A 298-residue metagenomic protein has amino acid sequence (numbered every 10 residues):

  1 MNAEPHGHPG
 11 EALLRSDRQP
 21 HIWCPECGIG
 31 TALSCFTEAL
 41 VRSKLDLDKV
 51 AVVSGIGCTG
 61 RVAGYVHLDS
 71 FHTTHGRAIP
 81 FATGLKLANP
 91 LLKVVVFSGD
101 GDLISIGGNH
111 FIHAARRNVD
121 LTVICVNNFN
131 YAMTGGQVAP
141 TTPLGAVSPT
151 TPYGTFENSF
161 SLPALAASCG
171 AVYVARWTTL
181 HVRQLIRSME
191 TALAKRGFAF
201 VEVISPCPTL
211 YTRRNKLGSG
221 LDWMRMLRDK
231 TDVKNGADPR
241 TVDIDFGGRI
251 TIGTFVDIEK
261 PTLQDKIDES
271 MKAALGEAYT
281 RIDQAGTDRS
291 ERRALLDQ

Functional and structural regions predicted by a protein language model:
M1-P9, D17-Q19, P206-Q298: Flexible, low-complexity linker and terminal segments
P5-T74: Active-site diphosphate/adenylate-binding microenvironment
Q19, D46-V50, A88-V94, R116-T122 (+4 more regions): Short coil/turn connectors at secondary-structure junctions
S54-A132: Thiamine diphosphate
I56-C58, N128-N130, H181, I204-L210 (+1 more regions): Glycine-rich beta-alpha junction loops
D69-S70, A114, A139-P143, A192 (+1 more regions): Short, hinge-like loop/turn segments at secondary-structure boundaries
G108-H113, M133-G145, L165: Active-site-proximal loop->helix
P140-T191: Conserved thiamine diphosphate
